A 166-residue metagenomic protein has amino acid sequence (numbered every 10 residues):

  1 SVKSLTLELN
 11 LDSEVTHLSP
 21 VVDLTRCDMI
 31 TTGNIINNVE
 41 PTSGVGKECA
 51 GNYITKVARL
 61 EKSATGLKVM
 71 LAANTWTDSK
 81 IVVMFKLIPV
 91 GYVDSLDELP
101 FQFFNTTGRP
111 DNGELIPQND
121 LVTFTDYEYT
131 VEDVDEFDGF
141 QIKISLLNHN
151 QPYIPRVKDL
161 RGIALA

Functional and structural regions predicted by a protein language model:
S1-A166: Beta-strand-rich ligand- or partner-binding modules with a strong bias toward extracellular/periplasmic carbohydrate
